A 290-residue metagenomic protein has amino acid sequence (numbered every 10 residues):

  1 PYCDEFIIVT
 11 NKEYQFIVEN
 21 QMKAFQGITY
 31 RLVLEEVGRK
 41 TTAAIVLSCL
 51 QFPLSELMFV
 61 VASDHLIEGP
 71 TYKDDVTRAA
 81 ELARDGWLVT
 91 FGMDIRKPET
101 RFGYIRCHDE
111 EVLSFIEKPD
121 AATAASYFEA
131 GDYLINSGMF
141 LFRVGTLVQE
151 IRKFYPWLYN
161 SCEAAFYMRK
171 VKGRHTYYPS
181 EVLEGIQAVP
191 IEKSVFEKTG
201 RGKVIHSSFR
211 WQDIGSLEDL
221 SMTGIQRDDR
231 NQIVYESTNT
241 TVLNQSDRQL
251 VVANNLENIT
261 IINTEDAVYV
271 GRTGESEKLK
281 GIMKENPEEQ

Functional and structural regions predicted by a protein language model:
P1-V60, L66-E68, G274: Conserved N-terminal catalytic core of the sugar/cofactor nucleotidyltransferase
C3-D4, I28-T29, L54-E56, R84-L88 (+6 more regions): Short coil/turn connectors at secondary-structure junctions
V9, F59-A62, T90-D94, I116 (+1 more regions): Short beta-strand segments
G38-T42, K97-E99, A121-T123, W211-Q212: A short acidic, often aromatic-flanked loop/helix-cap motif at beta-alpha or helix-coil junctions that lines enzyme
S48, D64, I105, R143 (+2 more regions): Residue-level signal for inorganic ion chemistry
M58, D132, M139-F140, Q212 (+1 more regions): A residue-level structural signature of the nucleotidyltransferase/glycosyltransferase Rossmann-like core
G69-K170, Y177-V182, K203, R272-T273: Conserved core of the sugar-phosphate nucleotidyltransferase
G145-Q290: Left-handed beta-helix
